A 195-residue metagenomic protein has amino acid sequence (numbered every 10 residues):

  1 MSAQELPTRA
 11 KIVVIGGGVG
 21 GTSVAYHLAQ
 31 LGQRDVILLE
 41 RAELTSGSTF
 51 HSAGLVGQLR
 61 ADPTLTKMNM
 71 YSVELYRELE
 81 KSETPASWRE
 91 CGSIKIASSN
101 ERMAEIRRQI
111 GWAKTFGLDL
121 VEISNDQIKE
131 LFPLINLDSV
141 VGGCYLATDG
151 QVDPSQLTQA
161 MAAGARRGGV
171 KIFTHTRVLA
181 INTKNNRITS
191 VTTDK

Functional and structural regions predicted by a protein language model:
Q4-P7, Q30, W88: Short, flexible hinge/linker loops that cap or flank conserved catalytic cores
L6-G20, I37: Beta1/beta-strand and adjacent pyrophosphate-binding region of the FAD-binding site in flavoprotein oxidoreductases
A25, A29, G164-R166: Gly/Ala-rich phosphate-binding loop of Rossmann-like dinucleotide-binding domains, activating on the conserved
A29-T49: Glycine-rich FAD pyrophosphate-binding loop
E40, S124-N125, T174-T176: Short loop/edge segments at beta-strand edges and connector loops that shape dinucleotide/nucleotide cofactor-binding
A53-L131: Dinucleotide-binding Rossmann-like beta1-alpha1 core, especially the glycine-rich loop that anchors the ADP
E101, F132-V140, N182-T189: A short, glycine/Asx- and small/polar-enriched loop/turn that sits immediately N-terminal to a beta-strand
C144-K195: Helical element adjacent to the flavin cofactor pocket in flavoenzyme catalytic cores
